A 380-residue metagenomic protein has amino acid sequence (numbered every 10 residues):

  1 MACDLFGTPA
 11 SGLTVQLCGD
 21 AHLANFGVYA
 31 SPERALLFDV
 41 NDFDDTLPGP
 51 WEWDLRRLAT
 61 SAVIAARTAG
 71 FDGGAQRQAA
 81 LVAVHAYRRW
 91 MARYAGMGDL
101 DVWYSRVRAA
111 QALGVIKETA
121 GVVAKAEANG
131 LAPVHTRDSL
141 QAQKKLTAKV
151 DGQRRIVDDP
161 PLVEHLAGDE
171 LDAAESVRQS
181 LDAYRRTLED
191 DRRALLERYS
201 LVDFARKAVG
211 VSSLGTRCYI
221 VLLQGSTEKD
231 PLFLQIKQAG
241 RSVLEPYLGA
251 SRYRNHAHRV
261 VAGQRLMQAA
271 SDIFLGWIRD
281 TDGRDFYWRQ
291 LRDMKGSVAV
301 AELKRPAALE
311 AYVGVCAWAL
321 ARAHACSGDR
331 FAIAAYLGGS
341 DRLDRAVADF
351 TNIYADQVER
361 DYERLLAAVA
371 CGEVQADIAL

Functional and structural regions predicted by a protein language model:
M1-C18, L23-A132, S180-A379: Conserved ATP-binding subdomain of kinase catalytic cores across diverse folds
V107-R178: Long, low-complexity segments enriched in small/aliphatic residues
